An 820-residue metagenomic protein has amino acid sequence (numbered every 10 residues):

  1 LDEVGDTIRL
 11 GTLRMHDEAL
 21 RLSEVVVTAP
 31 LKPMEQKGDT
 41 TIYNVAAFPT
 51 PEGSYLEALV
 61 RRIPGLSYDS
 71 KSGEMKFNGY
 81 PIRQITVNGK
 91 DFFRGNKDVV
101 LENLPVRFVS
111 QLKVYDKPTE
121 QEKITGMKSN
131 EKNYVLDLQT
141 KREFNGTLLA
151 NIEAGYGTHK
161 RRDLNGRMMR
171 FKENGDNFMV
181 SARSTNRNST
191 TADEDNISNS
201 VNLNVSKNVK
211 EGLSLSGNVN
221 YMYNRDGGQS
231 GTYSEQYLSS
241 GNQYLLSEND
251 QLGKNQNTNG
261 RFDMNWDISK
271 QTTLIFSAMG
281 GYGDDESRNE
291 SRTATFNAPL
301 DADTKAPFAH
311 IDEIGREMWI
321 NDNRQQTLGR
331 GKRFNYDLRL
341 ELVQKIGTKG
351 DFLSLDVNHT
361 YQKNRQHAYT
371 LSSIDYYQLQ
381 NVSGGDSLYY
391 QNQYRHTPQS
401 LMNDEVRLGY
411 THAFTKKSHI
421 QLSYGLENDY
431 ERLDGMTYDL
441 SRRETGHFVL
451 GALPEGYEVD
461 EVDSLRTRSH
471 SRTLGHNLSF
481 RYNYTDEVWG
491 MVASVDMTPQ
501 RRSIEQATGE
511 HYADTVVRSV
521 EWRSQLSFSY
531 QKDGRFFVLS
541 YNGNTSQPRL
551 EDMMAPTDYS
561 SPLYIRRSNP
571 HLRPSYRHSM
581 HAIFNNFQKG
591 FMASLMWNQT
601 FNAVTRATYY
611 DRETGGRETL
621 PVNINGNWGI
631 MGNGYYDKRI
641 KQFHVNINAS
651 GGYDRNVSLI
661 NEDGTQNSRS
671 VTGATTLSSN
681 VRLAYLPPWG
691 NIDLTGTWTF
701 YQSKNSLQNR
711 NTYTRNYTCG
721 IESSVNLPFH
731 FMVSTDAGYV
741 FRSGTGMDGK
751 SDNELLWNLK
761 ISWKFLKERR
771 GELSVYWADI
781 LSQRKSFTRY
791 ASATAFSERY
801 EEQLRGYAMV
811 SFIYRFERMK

Functional and structural regions predicted by a protein language model:
D2-T7, A19, E24, P30-R365 (+12 more regions): Membrane-proximal, glycine/serine-rich, low-complexity loop/turn segments characteristic of large bacterial
D39, T190-A192, Q229-L246, T295-M318 (+8 more regions): Surface-exposed loop/turn segments flanking beta-strands in extracellular/periplasmic regions
T158, D193-D195, L252-K254, L328-F334 (+10 more regions): Replace "Gram-negative outer membrane beta-barrel proteins" with "bacterial and organellar outer membrane beta-barrel
S189-A192, R225-S230, D284-N289, N364-A368 (+9 more regions): Outer-membrane beta-barrel proteins
E248, R567, R573, M592-P687: Outer membrane beta-barrel strand-and-loop segments of large Gram-negative receptors, especially TonB-dependent
H419-D533, F537: Signature of Gram-negative outer-membrane beta-barrel scaffolds
D439-V462, P562, S568-S575, S579-I583 (+9 more regions): Outer membrane beta-barrel transmembrane domains
T676-W698, N711-K820: Conserved C-terminal beta-signal and adjacent last beta-strands/turns of outer-membrane beta-barrel proteins
